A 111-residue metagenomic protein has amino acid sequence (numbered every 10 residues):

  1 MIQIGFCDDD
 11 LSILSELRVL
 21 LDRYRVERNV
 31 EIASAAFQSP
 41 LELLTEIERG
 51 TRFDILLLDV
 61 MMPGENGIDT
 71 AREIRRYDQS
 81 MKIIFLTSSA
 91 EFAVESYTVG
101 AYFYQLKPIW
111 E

Functional and structural regions predicted by a protein language model:
M1, E31-A33, S80, A101: A generic structural signal for alpha->beta connector loops
M1-G5, R18: Non-catalytic signal-transmission and effector/linker regions of two-component phosphorelay proteins
D8-D10, S88: Acidic di-acidic motifs
L11-A35: Two-component/phosphorelay signaling modules centered on CheY-like receiver
S15, T45, V94-E95: Alpha-helical elements of the RecA-like P-loop NTPase motor core of helicases
A36-I55: Acidic, metal-coordinating helix/loop segments flanking the phosphotransfer/catalytic sites of two-component signaling
G50-E111: CheY-like receiver
